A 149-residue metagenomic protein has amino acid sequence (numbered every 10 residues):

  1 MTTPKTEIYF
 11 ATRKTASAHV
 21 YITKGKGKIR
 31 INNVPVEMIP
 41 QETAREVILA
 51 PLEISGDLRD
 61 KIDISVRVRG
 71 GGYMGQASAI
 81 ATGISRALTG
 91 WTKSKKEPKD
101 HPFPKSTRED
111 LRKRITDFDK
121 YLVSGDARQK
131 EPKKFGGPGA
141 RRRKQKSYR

Functional and structural regions predicted by a protein language model:
T2-K14, A18-T23, G27-I48, L52-G56 (+3 more regions): Structured, basic alpha/beta domains of bacterial-type, RNA-associated proteins
R67-G75: A short glycine/serine-rich beta->alpha loop
M74-G90: Ordered, amphipathic secondary-structure segments that act as subunit-interaction surfaces in large macromolecular
